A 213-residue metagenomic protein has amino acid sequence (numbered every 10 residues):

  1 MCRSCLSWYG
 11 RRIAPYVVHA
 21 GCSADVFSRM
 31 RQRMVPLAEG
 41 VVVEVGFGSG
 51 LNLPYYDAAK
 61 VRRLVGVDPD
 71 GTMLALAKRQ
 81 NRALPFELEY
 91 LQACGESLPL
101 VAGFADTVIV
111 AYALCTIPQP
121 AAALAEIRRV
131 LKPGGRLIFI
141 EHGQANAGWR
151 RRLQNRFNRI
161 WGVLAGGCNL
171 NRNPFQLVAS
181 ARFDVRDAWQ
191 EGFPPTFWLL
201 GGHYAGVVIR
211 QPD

Functional and structural regions predicted by a protein language model:
M1-A14, F27-R31: N-terminal, positively charged/glycine-rich alpha-helical extensions of SAM-dependent methyltransferases
G10, V17-A24, I140-L199: C-terminal alpha-helical "lid/dimerization" subdomain adjacent to the S-adenosyl-L-methionine
G21-V41, L51-Y55: Conserved alpha-helix/loop element of class I SAM-dependent methyltransferases that forms part of the SAM/SAH-binding
V43-S97: Class I SAM-dependent methyltransferase SAM/SAH-binding core
E96-V108: A short acidic, Gly/Pro-enriched loop at the edge of an enzyme's catalytic core that lines a small-molecule cofactor
D106-Q119: A short SAM/SAH-binding and catalytic strip from SAM-dependent methyltransferases
A121-P133: A short glycine-rich, Lys/Arg-flanked "PGG" loop and its adjoining helix->strand segment in the class I
H203-D213: C-terminal lobe and adjacent flexible extensions of AdoMet/dcAdoMet transferase-like proteins
